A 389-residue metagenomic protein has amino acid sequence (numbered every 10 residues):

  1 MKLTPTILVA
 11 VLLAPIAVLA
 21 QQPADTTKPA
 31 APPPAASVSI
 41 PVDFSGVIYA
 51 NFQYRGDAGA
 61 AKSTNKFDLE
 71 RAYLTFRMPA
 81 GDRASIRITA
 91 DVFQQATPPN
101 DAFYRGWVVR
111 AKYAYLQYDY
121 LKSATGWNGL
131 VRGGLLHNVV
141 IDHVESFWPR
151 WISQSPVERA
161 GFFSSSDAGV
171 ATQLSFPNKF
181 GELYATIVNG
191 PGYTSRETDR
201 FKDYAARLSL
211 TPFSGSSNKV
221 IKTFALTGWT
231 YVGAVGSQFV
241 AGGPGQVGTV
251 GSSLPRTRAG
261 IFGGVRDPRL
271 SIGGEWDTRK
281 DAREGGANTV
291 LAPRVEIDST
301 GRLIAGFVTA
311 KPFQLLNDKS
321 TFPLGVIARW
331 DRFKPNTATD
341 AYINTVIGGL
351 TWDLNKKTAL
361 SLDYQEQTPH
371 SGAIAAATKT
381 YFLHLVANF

Functional and structural regions predicted by a protein language model:
M1-P32: Cleavable N-terminal export/targeting peptides
A31-Y193, T198-A205, S209-V220, A225 (+6 more regions): Outer membrane beta-barrel
N100, H143-F147, S195-E197, Q238-V240 (+3 more regions): Outer-membrane beta-barrel and related beta-rich outer-membrane complex signature in Gram-negative bacteria
A124, F176-N178, V265-R269, L354 (+1 more regions): A generic beta-sheet turn/junction motif
Y193-T194, G236, P335-A338, T358-A359 (+1 more regions): Short active-site-adjacent structural elements
F201, S209-T211, S217-N336, N344 (+2 more regions): Detector for outer-membrane/organellar transmembrane beta-barrel domains, recognizing the amphipathic beta-strand
T345-K356: C-terminal structured "cap/appendage" subdomains that terminate the fold
N355-F389: Predominantly the C-terminal beta-signal and adjacent terminal strand-loop region of outer-membrane beta-barrel
